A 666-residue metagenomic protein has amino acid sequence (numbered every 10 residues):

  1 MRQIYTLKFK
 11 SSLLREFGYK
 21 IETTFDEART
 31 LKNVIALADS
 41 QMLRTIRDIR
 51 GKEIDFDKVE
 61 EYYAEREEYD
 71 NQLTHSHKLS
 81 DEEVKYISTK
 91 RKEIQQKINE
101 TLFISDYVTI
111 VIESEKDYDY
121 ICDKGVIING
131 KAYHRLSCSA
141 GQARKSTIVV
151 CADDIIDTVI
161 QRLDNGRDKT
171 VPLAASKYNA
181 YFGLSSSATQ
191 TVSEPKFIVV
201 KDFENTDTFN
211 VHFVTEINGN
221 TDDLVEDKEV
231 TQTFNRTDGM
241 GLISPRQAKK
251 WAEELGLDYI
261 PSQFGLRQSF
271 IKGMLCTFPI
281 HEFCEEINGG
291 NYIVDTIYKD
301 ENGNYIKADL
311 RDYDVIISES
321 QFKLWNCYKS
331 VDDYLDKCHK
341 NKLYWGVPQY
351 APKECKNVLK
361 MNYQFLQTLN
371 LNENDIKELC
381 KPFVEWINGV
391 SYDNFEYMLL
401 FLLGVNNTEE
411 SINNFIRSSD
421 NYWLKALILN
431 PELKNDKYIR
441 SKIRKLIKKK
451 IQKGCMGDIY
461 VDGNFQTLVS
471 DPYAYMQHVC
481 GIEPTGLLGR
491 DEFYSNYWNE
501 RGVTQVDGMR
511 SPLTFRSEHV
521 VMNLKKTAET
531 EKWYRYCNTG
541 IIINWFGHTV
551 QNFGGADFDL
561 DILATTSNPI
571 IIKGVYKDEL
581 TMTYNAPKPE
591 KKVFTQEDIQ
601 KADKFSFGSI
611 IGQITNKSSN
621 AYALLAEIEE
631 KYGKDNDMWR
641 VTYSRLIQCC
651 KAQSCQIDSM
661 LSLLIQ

Functional and structural regions predicted by a protein language model:
M1-F553, I571-K573, K592-Q666: Conserved small-residue
N552, T565-T581: Short active-site loop/helix that positions an aromatic residue
I562: Duplex nucleic acid-engaging cores and interfaces of nucleic-acid transaction enzymes
D578-D598: Short, conserved aromatic-histidine micro-motifs
